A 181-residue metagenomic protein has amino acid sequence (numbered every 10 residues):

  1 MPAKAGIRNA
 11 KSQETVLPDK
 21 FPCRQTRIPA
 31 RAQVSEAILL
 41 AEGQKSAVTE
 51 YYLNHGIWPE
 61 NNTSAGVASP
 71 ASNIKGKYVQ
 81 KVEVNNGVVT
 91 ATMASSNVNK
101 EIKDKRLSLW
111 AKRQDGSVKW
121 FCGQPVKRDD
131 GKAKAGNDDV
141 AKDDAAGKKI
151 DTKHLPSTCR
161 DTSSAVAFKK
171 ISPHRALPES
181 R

Functional and structural regions predicted by a protein language model:
P2-T15, S172-R181: N-terminal polybasic/positive-inside topogenic patches
A10-Y51: Amphipathic alpha-helical segments typified by the pilin-like N-terminal helix that continues immediately C-terminal
L53-A176: Periplasmic/extracellular, small/polar-rich flexible segments of pilin-like filament-forming proteins
